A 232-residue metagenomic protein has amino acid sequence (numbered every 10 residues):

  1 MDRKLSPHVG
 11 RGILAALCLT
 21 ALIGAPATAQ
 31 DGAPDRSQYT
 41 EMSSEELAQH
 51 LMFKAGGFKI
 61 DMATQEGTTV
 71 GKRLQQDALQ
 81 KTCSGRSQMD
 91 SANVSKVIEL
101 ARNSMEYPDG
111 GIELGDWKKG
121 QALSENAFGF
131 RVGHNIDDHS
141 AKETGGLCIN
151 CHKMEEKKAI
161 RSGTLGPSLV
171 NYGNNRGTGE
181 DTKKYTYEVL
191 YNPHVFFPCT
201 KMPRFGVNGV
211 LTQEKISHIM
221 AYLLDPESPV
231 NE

Functional and structural regions predicted by a protein language model:
D2-L5, L14-A16, L22-F130, Y222-E232: Post-cleavage N-terminal segment of exported redox proteins
G10-G12: Sec-dependent bacterial lipoprotein signal peptides
C18, P108-D109, D137, F205-N208: Generic anion/oxyanion-binding catalytic loop in active/binding sites
A33-S43, L47-A48, G115-K119, V132 (+1 more regions): Extracytoplasmic electron-transfer domains, predominantly the class I c-type cytochrome c fold
A78, E143-G146: Disulfide-bonded cysteine motifs in exported proteins
R102, F130-T144: Short coil/linker segments at helix-helix boundaries
